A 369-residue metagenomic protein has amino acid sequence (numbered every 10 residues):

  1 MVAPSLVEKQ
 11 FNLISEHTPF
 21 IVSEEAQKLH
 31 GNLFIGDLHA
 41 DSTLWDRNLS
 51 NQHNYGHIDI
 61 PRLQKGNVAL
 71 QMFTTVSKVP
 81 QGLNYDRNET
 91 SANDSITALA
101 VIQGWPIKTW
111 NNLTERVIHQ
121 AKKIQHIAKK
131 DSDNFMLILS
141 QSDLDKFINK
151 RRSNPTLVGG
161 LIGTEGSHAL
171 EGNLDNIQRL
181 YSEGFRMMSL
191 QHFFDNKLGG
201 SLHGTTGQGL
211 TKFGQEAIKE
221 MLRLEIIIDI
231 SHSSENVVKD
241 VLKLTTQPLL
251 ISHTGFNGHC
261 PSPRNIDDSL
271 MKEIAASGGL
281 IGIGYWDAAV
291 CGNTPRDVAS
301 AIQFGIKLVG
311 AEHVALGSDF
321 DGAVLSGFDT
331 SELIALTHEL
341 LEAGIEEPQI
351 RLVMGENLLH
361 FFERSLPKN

Functional and structural regions predicted by a protein language model:
M1-T205, P261-L316, F320-N369: N-terminal hydrophobic targeting/anchoring segments and the immediately downstream early-domain regions of hydrolases
L190-S269, G282-D287: Active-site core of metal-dependent hydrolases
